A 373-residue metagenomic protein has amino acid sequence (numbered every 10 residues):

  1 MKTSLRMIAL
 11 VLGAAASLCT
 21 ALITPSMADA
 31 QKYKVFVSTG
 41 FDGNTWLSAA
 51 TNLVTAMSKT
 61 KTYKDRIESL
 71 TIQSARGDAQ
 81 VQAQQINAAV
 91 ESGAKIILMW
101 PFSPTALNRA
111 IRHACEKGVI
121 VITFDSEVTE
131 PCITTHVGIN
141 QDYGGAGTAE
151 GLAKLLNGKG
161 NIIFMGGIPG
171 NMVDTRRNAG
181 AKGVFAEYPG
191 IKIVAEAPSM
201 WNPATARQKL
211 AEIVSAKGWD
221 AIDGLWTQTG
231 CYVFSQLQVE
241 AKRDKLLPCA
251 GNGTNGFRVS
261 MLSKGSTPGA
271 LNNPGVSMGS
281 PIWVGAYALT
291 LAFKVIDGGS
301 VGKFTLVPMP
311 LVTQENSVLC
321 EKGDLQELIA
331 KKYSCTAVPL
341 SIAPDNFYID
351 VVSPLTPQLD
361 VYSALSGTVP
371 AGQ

Functional and structural regions predicted by a protein language model:
M1, C19, C249-N252: Short, amphipathic alpha-helical segments
M1-L12: Bacterial N-terminal signal peptides that target proteins for export
L5, L22-S26: Serine/threonine-rich, low-complexity intrinsically disordered segments
G13-L22: Hydrophobic core
S26-Q373: A residue-level marker of the well-folded mature domains of exported/periplasmic proteins
